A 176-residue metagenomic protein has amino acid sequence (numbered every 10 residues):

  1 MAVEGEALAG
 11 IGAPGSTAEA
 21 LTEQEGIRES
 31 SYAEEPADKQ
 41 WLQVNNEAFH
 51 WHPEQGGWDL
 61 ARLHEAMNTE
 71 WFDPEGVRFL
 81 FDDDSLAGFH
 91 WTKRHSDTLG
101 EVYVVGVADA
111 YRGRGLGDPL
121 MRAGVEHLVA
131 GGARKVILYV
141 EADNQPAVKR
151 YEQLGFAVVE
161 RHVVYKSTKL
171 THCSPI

Functional and structural regions predicted by a protein language model:
M1-G26, V163-S167: Acyl-donor-binding surface of acyltransferase catalytic domains
I27-Q43: A short beta-loop-alpha structural element at the N-terminal edge of CoA-dependent acyl/N-acetyltransferase catalytic
H52-G106: A conserved beta-strand-loop-helix scaffold within acyl/acetyltransferase catalytic domains
V105-R112, E141: A short, internal acetyl-CoA/4′-phosphopantetheine-binding micro-motif in the GNAT/acyltransferase core
R112, M121-V129: A conserved short alpha-helix in the GNAT/GCN5 acetyltransferase fold that borders and helps form the acetyl-CoA
G113-R114, D118, A142-R161, T168: Conserved active-site alpha-helix within GNAT-family acetyltransferase domains
L128-Y139: Conserved GNAT acetyl-CoA-binding A-motif
